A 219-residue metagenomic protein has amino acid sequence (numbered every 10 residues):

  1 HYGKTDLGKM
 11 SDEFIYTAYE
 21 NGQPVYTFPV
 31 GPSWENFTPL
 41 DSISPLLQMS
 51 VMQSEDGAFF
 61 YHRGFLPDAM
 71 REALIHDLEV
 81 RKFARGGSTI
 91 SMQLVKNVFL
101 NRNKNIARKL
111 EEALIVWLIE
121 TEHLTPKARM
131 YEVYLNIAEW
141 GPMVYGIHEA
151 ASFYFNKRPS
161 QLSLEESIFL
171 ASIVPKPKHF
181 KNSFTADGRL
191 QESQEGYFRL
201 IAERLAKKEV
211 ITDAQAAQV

Functional and structural regions predicted by a protein language model:
H1-V219: Juxtamembrane regions of bacterial inner-membrane/periplasmic proteins, predominantly the peptidoglycan biogenesis
